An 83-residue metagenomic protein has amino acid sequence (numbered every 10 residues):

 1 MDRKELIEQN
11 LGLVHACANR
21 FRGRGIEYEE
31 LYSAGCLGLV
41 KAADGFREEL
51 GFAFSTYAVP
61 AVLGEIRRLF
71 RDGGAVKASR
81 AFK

Functional and structural regions predicted by a protein language model:
M1-V76: Alpha-helical promoter-recognition and RNA polymerase-docking modules of transcription initiation factors, dominated by
R80-K83: Charged, low-cysteine interdomain linkers and short loop/connector segments that bridge structured helical modules
